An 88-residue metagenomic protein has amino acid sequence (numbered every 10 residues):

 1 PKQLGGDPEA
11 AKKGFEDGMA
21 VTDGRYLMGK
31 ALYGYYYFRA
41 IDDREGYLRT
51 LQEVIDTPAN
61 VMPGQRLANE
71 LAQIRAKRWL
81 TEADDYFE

Functional and structural regions predicted by a protein language model:
P1-E16, D23: Alpha-helical adaptor scaffolds
P1-G5, G34-D43, T81-E88: Short coil/turn linking the two alpha-helices of tandem helical-hairpin repeats
A10-K12, E45-V61: TPR/TPR-like (Sel1-like) alpha-helical repeat modules
E16-A20, D56, P63: Conserved structural position within tetratricopeptide repeats
D23-R25, N60: Short coil loop/turn residues that delineate tetratricopeptide repeat
L27-L32, G64-L67: Alpha-solenoid helical repeat scaffolds
N60-E88: Terminal, low-structured helical/coil segments at or just beyond the last alpha-helical repeat
